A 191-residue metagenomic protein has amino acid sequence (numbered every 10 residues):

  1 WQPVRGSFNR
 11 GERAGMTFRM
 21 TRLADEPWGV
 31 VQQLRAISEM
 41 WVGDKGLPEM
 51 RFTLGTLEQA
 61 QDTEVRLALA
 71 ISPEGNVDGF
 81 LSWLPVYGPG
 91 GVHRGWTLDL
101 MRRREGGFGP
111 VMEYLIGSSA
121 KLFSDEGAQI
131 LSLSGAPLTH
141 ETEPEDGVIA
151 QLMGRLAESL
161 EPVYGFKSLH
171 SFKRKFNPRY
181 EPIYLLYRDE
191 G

Functional and structural regions predicted by a protein language model:
W1-I149, S159-G191: A conserved beta-strand-loop-helix scaffold within acyl/acetyltransferase catalytic domains
G154-E158: Short beta-alpha connecting loops at secondary-structure transitions that line or flank enzyme active sites
